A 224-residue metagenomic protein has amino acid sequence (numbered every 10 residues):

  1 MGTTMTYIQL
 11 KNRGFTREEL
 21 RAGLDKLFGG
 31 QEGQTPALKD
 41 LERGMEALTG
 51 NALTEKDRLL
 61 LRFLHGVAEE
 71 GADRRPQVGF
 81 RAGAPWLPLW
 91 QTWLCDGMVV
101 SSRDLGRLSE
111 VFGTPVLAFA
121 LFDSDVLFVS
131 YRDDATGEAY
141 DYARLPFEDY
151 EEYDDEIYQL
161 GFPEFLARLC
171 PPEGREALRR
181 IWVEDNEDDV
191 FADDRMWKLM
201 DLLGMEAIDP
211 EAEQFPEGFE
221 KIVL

Functional and structural regions predicted by a protein language model:
M1-E42, V223-L224: Short, extreme N-terminal segment that most often corresponds to the first beta-strand
G2, N12, G83-A84, D133-A135 (+1 more regions): Glycine-centered flexibility motif
N12, D25, L38, M45 (+6 more regions): Intrinsically disordered, low-complexity regions
G14, E19, F28-G29, E46-L53 (+5 more regions): Short, flexible coil/linker elements and helix-boundary hinge sites characteristic of intrinsically disordered
G30-A143: Short, intrinsically disordered low-complexity segments
P146-L224: Long, compositionally biased intrinsically disordered terminal regions
